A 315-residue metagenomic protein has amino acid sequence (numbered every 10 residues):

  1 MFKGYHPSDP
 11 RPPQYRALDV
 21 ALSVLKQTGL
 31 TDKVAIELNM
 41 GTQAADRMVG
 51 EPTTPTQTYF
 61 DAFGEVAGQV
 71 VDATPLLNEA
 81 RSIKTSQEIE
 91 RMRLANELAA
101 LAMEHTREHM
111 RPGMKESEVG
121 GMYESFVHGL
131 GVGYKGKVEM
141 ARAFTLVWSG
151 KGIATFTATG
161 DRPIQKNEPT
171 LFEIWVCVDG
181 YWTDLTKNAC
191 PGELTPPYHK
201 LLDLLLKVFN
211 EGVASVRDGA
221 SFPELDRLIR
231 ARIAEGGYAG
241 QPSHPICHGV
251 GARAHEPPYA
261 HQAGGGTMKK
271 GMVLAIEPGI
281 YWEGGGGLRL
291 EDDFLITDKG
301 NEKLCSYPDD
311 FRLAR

Functional and structural regions predicted by a protein language model:
M1-R315: Active-site neighborhoods and metal-handling regions in enzymes and metal-associated proteins
